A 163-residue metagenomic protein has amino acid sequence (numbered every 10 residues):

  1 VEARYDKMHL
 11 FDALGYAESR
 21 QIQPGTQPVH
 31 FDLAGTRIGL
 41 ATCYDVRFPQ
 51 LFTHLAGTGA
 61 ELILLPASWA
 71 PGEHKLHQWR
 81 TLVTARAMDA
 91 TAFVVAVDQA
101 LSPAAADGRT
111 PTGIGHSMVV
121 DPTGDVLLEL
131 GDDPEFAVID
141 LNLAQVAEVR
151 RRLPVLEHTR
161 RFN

Functional and structural regions predicted by a protein language model:
V1-A3, D125-L127, A147: Short helix-loop capping/hinge motifs at secondary-structure junctions, enriched in acidic/polar residues
V1-T58, P71-T81, A85, R152-V155: Active-site catalytic loop in hydrolytic enzyme cores
L14, Q23, I38, P122 (+2 more regions): Short, functionally important structural connectors and interaction interfaces within domains
G15, L51, L127, V149 (+1 more regions): Short acidic, gly/pro-rich beta-turn/loop elements at beta-sheet edges and active-site/ligand-binding grooves
V46-F136: CN hydrolase (nitrilase-like) catalytic-core segments centered on the catalytic cysteine and neighboring Lys/Glu
I139: Glycine-rich, small/acidic residue-mixed loop/short-helix segments
V146-N163: A conserved C-terminal secondary-structure "cap"
